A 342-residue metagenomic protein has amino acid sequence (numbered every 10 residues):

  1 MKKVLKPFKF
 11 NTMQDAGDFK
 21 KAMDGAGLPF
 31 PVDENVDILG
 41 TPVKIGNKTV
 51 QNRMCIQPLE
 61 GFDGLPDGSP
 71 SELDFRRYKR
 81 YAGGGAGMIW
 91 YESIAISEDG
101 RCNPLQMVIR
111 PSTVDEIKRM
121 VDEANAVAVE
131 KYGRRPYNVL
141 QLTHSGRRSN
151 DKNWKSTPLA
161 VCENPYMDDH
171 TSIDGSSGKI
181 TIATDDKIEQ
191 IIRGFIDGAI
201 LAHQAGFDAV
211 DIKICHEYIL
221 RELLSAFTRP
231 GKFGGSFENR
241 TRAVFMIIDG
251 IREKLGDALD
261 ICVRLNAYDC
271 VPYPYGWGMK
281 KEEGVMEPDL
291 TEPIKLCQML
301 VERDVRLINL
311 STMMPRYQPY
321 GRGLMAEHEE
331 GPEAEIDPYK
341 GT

Functional and structural regions predicted by a protein language model:
M1-T342: Flavin-dependent oxidoreductase catalytic cores
